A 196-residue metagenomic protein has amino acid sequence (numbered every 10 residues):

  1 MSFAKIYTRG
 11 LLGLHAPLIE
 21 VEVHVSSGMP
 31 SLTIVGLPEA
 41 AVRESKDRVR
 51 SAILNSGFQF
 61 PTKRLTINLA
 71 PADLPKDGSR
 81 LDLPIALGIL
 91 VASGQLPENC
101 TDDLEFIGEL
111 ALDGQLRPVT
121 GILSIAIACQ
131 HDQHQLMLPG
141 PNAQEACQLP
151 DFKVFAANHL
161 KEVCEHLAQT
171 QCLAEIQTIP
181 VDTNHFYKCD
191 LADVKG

Functional and structural regions predicted by a protein language model:
M1-G196: Peripheral, non-AAA+ core regions of ATP-driven protein-machinery
